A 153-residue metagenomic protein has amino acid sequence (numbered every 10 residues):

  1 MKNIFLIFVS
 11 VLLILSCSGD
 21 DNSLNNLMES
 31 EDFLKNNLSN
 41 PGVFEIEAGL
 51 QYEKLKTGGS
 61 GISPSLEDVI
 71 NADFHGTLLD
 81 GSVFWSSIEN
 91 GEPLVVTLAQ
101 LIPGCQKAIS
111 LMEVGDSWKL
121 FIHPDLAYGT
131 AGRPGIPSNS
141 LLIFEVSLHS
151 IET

Functional and structural regions predicted by a protein language model:
M1-L15: Sec-dependent bacterial lipoprotein signal peptides
F5, C17-T153: Cross-family detector of peptidyl-prolyl cis-trans isomerase
